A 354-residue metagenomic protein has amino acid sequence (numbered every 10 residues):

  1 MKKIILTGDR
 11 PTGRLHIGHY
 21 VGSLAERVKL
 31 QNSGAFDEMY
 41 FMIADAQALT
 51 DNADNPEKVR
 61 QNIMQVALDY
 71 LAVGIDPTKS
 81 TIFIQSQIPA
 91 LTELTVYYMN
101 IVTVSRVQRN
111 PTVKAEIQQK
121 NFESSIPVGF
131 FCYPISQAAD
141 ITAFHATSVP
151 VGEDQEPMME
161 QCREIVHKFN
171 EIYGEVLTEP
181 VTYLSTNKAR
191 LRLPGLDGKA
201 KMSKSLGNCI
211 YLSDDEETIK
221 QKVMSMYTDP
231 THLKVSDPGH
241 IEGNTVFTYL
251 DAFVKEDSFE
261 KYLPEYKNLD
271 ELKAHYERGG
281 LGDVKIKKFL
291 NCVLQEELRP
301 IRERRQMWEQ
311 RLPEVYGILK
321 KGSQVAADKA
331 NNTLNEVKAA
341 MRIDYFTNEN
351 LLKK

Functional and structural regions predicted by a protein language model:
K2-A139, E296-L298, Q306: N-terminal Rossmann-like or analogous alpha/beta NTP/dinucleotide-binding catalytic cores that position adenine
P11, V149-P150, N208: A generic structural motif
Y20, L24, L91, Q155 (+2 more regions): Short alpha-helical patches at coil-to-helix transitions and adjacent helical residues in well-structured domains
V113-A115, Q119-F169, Y173, P194-G195: Internal, conserved structured core segments that host functional sites
P157, R163-K354: Conserved nucleotide- and phosphate/pyrophosphate-binding catalytic cores in adenylate/nucleotidyl-handling enzymes
